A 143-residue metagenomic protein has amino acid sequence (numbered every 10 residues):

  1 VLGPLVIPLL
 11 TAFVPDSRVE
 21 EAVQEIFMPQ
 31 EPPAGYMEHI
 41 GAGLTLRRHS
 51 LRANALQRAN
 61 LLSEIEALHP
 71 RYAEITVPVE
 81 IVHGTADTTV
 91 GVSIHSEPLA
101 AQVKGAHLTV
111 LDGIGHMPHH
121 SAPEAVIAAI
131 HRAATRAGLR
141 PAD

Functional and structural regions predicted by a protein language model:
V1-L9: Flexible "cap/lid" loop of the alpha/beta hydrolase fold
T11-E74: Conserved alpha/beta-hydrolase catalytic His-Asp/Glu region
H49, V90, I94, S121: Residue-level signal for the nucleotide or nucleotide-sugar donor/cofactor binding architecture
N60-L62, T85-V90, H116: Acidic catalytic loop of the alpha/beta-hydrolase fold
L68, V92-A101: Short alpha-helix in the alpha/beta-hydrolase fold that links the catalytic acid
Y72-T76, Q102-V103: Short, conserved loop/helix-junction motifs that constitute active-site signature segments in enzyme catalytic cores
I75, I81-H83, D87: Short beta-strand/loop motif that positions the catalytic acidic residue of the alpha/beta-hydrolase fold
V103-D143: Catalytic active-site module of serine/aspartate enzymes centered on a nucleophile-bearing elbow/loop
